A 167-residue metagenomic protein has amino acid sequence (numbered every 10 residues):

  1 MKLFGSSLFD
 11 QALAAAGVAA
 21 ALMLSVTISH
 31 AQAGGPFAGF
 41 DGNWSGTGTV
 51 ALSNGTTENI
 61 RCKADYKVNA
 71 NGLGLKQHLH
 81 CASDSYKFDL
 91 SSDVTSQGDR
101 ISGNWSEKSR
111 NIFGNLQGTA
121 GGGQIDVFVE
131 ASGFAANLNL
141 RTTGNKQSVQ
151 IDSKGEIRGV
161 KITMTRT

Functional and structural regions predicted by a protein language model:
M1-A16: Bacterial N-terminal signal peptides that target proteins for export
A14-V26: Bacterial N-terminal signal peptides
L24-S25, Q147-V149: Generic hydrophobic, helix-prone segments enriched in Leu/Val/Ile
Q32-T143, Q150-T167: Central antiparallel beta-sheet cores of small beta-barrel/beta-sandwich binding domains
